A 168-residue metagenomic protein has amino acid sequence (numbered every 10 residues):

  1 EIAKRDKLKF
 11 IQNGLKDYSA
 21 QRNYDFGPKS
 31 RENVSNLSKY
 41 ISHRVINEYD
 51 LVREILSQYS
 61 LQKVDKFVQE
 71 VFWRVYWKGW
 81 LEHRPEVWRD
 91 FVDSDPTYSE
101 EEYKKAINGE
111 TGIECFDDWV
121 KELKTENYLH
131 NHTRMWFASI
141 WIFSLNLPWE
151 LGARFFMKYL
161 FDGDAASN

Functional and structural regions predicted by a protein language model:
E1-A165: Structured secondary-structure scaffolds
